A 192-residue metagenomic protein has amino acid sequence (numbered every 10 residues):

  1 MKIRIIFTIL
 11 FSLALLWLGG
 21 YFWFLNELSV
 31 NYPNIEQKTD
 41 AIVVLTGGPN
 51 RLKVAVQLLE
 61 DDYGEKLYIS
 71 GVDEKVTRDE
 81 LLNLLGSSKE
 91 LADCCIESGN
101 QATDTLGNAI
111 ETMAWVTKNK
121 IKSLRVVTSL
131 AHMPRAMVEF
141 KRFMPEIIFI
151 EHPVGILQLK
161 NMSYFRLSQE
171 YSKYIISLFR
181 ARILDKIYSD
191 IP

Functional and structural regions predicted by a protein language model:
M1-F7, K186-P192: Short, Lys/Arg-enriched, disordered terminal segments
I5-W23: Hydrophobic membrane-insertion alpha-helices, especially the h-region of bacterial N-terminal signal peptides
L16-W17, P33, I96, D190: Generic detector of intrinsically disordered, low-complexity, polar/charged segments
Y21, L25, I175-L178: Generic alpha-helical secondary structure signal
E27-L167: A structural signal for short, hydrophobic/glycine-enriched beta-strand patches
N31-N34, K173, I191-P192: Proteins with a high burden of low-complexity, intrinsically disordered sequence enriched in S/T/G/P/A and R, requiring
K160-D190: A transmembrane-helix-recognition feature enriched in membrane-embedded lipid enzymes and envelope glyco-/phospholipid
